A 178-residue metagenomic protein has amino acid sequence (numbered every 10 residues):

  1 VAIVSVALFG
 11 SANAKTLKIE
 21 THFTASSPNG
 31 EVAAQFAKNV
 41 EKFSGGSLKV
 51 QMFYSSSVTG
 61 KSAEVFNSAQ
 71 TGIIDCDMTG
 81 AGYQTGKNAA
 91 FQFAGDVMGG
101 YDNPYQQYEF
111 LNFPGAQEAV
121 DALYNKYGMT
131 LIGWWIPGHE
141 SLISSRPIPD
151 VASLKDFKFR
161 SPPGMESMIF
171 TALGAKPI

Functional and structural regions predicted by a protein language model:
V4-A14: Sec/Tat signal peptide C-region and signal peptidase I cleavage site
T16, S47-Q51, K158: Residues at or immediately flanking beta-strands
K18-Q35, S55-G60: Extracytoplasmic "Venus flytrap"
H22, S47-F53, G100-Y105: Glycine-/proline-rich flexible loop or hinge segments
S26-Q51, G164, M168-I169: Short, polar/charged alpha-helical segment
A37-E41, N67-Q70, D75-C76, G80-I178: Contiguous mixed-secondary-structure segments that line small-molecule binding/active-site clefts of soluble domains
F43, V50-A69: Extracytoplasmic small-molecule ligand-binding "clamshell" domains of the periplasmic binding protein/Venus flytrap
